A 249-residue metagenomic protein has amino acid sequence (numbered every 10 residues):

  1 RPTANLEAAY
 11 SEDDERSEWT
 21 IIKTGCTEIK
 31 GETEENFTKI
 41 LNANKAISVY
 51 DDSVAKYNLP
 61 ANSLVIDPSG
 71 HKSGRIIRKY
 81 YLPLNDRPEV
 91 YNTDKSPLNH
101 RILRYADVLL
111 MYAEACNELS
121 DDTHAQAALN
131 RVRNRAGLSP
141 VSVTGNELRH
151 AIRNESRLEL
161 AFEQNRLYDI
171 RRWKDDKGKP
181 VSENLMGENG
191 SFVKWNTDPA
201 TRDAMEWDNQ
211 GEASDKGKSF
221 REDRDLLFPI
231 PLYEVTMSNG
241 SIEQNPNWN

Functional and structural regions predicted by a protein language model:
R1, K95, N99-H100, R133 (+1 more regions): Long, intrinsically disordered, low-complexity segments
A4-R104, W248: Flexible, polar/acidic helix-loop-strand segments at domain edges
S11, S48-V49, M111, R166 (+1 more regions): Exposed, low-complexity/repetitive linear segments and helix-based recognition motifs, biased toward charged/polar
D14-W19, N99-R131, R149-A161: Extended, hydrophobic/aromatic-rich amphipathic alpha-helical segments that build helical scaffolds
T27-E28, D122-H124, Y168-D169, K177: Flexible loop/turn segments at secondary-structure boundaries
